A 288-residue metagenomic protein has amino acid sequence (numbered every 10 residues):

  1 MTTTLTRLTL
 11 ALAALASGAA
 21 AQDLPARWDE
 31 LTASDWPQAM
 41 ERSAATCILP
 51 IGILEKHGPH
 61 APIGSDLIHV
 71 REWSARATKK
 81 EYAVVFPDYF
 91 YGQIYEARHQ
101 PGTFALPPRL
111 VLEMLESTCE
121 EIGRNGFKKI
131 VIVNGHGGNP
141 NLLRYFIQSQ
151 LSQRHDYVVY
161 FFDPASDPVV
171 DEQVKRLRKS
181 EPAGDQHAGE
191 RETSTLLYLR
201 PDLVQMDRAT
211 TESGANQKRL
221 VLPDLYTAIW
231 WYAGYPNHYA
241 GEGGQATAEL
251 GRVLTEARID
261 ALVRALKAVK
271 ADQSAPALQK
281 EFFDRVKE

Functional and structural regions predicted by a protein language model:
M1-R7: Positively charged n-region of N-terminal signal peptides that target proteins for export
R7-S17: Bacterial N-terminal signal peptides
Q22-R109, E113-V131, G137-E288: Extended, histidine- and acidic-residue-enriched regions that form the cofactor-binding/catalytic faces
